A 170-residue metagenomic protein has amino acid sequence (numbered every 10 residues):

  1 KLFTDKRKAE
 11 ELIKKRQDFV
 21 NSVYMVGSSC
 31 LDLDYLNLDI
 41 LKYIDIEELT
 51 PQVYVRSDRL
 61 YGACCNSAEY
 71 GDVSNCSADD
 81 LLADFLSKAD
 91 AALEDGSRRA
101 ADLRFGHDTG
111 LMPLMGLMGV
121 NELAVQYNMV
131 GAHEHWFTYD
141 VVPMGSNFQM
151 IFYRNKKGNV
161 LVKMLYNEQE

Functional and structural regions predicted by a protein language model:
K1-D102, G106-E170: Signature for phosphate-centric chemistry
